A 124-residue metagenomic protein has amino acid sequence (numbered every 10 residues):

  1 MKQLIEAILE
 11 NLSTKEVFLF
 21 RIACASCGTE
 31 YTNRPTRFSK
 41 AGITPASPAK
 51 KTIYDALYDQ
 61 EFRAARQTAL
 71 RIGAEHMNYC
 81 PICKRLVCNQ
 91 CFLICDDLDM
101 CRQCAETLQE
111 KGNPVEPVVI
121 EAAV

Functional and structural regions predicted by a protein language model:
M1-F18, I22-G28: Long, acidic/serine-threonine-rich intrinsically disordered regions with weak helical/coil propensity that act as
I22-C27, C80-C83, C101-C104: Short cysteine-rich clusters marking metal-coordination/redox-active sites
C27-E30, L86, Q90, I94 (+1 more regions): Cys/His-rich metal-chelating microdomains
R34-R37, Q90-L93, M100, K111-P114: Short Cys/His-rich "knuckle" micro-motifs
S39-Q60, D97-E106: Cysteine-rich micro-motifs
L57-H76: Intrinsically disordered, low-complexity acidic Ser/Thr-rich regulatory segments
A69-A74, C80-K84, C91-M100: Short linker/helix segments within small regulatory modules
D99-V124: Short, Lys/Arg-rich amphipathic alpha-helical interaction segments that bind nucleic acids or acidic protein surfaces
